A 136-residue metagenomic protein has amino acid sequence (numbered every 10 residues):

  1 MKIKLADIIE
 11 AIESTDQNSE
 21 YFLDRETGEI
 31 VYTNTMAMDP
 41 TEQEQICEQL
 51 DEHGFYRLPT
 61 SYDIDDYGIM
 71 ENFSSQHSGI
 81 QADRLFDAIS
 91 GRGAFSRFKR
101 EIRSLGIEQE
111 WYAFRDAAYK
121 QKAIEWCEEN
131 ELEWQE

Functional and structural regions predicted by a protein language model:
M1-E48: Extended, charge-biased low-complexity segments that typically form long amphipathic alpha-helices/coiled-coils
K2-K4, K99, K120-K122: Context-gated lysine
F22-D24, R57, Q135: A structural signal for short, well-ordered beta-strand segments and their strand-loop junctions that often border
I30-L85: Aromatic-anchored, charged helix-turn/loop surface patch used as a conserved interaction hotspot
H53, D87-G91, E131-E133: Short C-terminal domain-edge/linker segments immediately following a structured domain
Y62-A118: Amphipathic protein-protein interaction modules
W111-E136: Acidic, proline/glycine-rich low-complexity IDRs
